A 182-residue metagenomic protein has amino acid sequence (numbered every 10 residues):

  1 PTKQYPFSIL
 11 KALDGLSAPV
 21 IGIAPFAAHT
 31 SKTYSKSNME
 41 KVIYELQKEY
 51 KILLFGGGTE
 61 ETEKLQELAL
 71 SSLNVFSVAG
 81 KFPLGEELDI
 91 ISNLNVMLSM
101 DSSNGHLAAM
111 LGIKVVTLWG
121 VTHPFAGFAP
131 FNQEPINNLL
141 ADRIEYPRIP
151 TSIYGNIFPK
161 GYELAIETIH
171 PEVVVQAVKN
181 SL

Functional and structural regions predicted by a protein language model:
P1-K32: Mid-sequence helix-capping/hinge segment at a functional interface
P6, P83-E87, R143-I149: A short acidic, often aromatic-flanked loop/helix-cap motif at beta-alpha or helix-coil junctions that lines enzyme
A12-D14, Y44, A129-P130: Short secondary-structure boundary/capping segments
V20-I23, E67, P150-I157: Short, basic/glycine-rich phosphate-binding loops at helix/coil junctions that contact nucleotide phosphates
I21, I52-L53, V75, L139 (+1 more regions): Hydrophobic beta-strand residues in large extracellular and virion-surface proteins
K32-S35, I166-E167: Aromatic-acidic/polar surface patches that form glycan- and anion
K36-V121: Donor-binding and catalytic core of enzymes assembling or modifying cell-surface/extracellular glycoconjugates
V78, A109-L182: Nucleotide-sugar donor-binding patch of glycosyltransferase catalytic domains
